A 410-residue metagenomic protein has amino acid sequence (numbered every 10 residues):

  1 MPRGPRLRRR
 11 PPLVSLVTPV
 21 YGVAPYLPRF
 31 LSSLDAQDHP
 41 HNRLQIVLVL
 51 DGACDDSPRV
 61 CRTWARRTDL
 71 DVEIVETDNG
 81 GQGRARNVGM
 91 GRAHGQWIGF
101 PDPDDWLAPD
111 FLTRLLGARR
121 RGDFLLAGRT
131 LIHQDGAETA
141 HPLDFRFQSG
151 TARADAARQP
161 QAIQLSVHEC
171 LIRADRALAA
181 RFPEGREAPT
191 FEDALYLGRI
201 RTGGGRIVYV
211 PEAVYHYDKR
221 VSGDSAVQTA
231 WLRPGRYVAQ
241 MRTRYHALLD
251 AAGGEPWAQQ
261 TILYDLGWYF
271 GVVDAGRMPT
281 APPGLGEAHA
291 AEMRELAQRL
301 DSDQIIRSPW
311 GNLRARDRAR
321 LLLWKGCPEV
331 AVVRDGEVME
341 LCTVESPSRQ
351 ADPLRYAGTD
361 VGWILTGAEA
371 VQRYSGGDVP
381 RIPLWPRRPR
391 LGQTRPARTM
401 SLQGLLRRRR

Functional and structural regions predicted by a protein language model:
M1-L13, G117, W257, L263-R410: Non-catalytic N-terminal targeting/anchoring module and adjacent flexible stem/linker that precedes the structured
V23-Q37: Short, well-formed alpha-helical segments that are part of the catalytic scaffolds of diverse glycosyltransferases
L50-R59, N79, D102: A conserved acidic beta->alpha catalytic loop
T77-A93: Glycine-rich, basic loop-to-helix element that forms the pyrophosphate-binding segment of sugar-nucleotide handling
I98: Short aromatic/hydrophobic "clamp" motif used to bind/position activated sugar donors
W106, D110-P142: Conserved donor NDP-sugar-binding/catalytic core segment of glycosyltransferases
T139-A162: Short, flexible, basic/aromatic active-site loop/helix in glycosyltransferases
D155-P234: Conserved nucleotide-sugar donor-binding catalytic segment
